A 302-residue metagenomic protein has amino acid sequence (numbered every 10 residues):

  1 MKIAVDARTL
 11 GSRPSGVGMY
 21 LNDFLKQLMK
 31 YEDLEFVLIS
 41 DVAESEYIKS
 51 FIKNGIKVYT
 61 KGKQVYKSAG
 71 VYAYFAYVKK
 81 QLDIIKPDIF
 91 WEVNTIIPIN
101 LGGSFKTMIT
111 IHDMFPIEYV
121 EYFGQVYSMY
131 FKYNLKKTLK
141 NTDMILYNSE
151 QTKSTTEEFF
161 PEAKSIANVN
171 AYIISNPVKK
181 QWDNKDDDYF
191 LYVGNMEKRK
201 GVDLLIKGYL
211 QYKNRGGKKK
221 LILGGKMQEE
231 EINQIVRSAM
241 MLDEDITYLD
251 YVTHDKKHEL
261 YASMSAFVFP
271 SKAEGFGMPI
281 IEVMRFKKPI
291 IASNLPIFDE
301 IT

Functional and structural regions predicted by a protein language model:
M1-T302: Carbohydrate transferase catalytic cores enriched for Leloir-type hexosyltransferases
